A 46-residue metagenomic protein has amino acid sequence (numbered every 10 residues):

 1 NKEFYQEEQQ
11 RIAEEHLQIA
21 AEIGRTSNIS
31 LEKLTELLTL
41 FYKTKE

Functional and structural regions predicted by a protein language model:
N1-S27: Conserved segment of winged-helix/HTH DNA-binding domains
E22-E46: C-terminal regulatory/oligomerization modules of transcriptional regulators
